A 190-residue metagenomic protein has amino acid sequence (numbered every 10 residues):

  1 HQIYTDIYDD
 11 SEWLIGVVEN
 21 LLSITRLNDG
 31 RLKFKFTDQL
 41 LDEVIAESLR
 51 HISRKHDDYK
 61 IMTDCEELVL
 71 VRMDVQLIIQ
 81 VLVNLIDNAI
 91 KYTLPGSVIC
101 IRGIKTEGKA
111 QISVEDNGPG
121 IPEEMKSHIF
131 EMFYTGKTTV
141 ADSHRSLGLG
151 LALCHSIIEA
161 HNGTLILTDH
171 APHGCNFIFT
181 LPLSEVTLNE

Functional and structural regions predicted by a protein language model:
D9-L14: Short alpha-helical segment of the dimerization/phosphotransfer core of two-component systems
K35-D38, K60-L70: Conserved catalytic submotifs in the C-terminal HATPase_c
K35-R50: A conserved beta-strand-to-alpha-helix junction within the catalytic ATP-binding
A89-I90: Short helix-loop "hinge" at the ATP-lid/N-box region of the Bergerat-fold HATPase_c
I121-F133: Short conserved segment of the HATPase_c
G150, C154: Short alpha-helical Gxxx[C/S/T] motif in the catalytic ATP-binding
